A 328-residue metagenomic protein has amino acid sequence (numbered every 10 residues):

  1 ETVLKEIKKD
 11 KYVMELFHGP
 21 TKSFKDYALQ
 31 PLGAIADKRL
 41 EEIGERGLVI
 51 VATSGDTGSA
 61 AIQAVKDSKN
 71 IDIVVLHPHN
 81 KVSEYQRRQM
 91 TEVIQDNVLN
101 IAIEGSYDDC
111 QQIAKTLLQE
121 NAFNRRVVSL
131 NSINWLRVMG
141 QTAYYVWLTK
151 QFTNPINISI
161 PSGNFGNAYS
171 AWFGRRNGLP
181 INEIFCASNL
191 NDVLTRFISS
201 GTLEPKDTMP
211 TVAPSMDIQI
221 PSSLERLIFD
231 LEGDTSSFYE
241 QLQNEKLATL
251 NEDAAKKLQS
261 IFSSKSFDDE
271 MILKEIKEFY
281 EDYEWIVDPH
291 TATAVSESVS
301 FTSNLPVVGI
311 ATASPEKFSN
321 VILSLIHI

Functional and structural regions predicted by a protein language model:
E1-S23, I94-F123: Small-residue-rich anion-binding loops in enzyme active sites
V13-D67: Well-ordered mid-protein domain cores that form the structural environment of catalytic cofactors
K22-F24, L48-S54, E104, L130-V138 (+4 more regions): Active-site nucleophile and cofactor-binding loops and adjacent substrate-binding regions of central metabolic enzymes
D26, E104-Q111, W135-A143, F165 (+5 more regions): Electropositive phosphate-/nucleotide-binding environments in soluble metabolic enzymes
A34-R39, I62-K69, W147-F152, S170-P180 (+1 more regions): Alpha-helix C-terminal capping segments
A60-K69, I73-N97, I101-Q111, N157-Q241 (+1 more regions): Glycine-rich phosphate/pyrophosphate-binding loop at beta-loop-alpha junctions
K115, E120-T153, D230-D234, F238-T302: Active-site-adjacent helical/loop segments in soluble small-molecule enzymes
I326-I328: Conserved small/polar residues in nucleotide/adenosyl-binding loops
